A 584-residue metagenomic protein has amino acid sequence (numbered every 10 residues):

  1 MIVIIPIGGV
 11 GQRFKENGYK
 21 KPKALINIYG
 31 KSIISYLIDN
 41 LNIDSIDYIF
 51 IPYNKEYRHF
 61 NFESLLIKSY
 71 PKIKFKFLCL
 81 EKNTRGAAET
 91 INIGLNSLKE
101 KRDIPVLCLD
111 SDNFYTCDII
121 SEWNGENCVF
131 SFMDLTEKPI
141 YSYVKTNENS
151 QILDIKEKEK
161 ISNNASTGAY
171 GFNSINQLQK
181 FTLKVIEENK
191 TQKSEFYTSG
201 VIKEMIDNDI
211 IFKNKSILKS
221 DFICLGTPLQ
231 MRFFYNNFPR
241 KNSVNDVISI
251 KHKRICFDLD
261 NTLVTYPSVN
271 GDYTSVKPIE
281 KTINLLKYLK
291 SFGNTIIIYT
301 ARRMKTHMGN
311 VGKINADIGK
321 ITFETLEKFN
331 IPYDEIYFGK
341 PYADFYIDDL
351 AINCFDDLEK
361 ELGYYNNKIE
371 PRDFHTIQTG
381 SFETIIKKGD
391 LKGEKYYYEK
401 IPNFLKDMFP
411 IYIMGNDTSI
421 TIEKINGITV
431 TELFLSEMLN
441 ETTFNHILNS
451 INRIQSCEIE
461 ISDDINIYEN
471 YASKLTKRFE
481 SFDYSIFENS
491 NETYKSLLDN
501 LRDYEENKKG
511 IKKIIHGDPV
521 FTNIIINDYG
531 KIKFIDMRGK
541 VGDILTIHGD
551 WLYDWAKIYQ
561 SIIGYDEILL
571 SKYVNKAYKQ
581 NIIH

Functional and structural regions predicted by a protein language model:
I2-I5, R13-K15, Y19, I26-N27 (+1 more regions): Conserved N-terminal catalytic core of the sugar/cofactor nucleotidyltransferase
V3, S166-D246: Conserved alpha/beta core of the MobA/IspD/sugar-nucleotide pyrophosphorylase nucleotidyltransferase superfamily
F114-Q192: Conserved core of the sugar-phosphate nucleotidyltransferase
N245-Q378: HAD-like aspartate-dependent phosphatase fold
D373-E399, T431-F434: ATP-binding glycine-rich loop module of kinase domains
T431-Y471, L498-N500, Y504-K508: Conserved kinase catalytic-core helix
L501-G549: Active-site acidic catalytic loop and adjacent metal/ATP-binding pocket of ATP-dependent phosphoryl transfer enzymes
K540, I544-H584: Active-site activation/catalytic loop segments of kinase-like enzymes and analogous catalytic loops in related
